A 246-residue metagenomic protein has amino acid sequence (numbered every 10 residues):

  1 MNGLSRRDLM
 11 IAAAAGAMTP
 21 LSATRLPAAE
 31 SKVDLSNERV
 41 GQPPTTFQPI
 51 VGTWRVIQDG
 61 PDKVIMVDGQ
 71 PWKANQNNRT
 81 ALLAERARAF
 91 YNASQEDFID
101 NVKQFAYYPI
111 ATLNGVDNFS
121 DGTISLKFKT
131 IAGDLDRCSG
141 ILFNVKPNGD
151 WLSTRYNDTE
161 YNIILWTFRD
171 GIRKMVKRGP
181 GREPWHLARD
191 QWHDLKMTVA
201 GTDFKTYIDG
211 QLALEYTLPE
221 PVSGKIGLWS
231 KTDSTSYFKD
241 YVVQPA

Functional and structural regions predicted by a protein language model:
M1-G16: N-terminal secretory signal peptides and thylakoid transit peptides that target proteins across membranes
A28-V51: Extracellular carbohydrate-recognition regions
L35, L126, A188-V199, F204-T206: Short tryptophan-centered beta-strand motifs in secreted/extracellular beta-sheet-rich domains of glycan-recognition
P43-Y91: Extracellular glycan-recognition surfaces and repeat-rich motifs
R79-A81, A87-R169: Secretory/extracellular carbohydrate-interaction modules and structurally similar beta-sandwich "look-alikes"
G171-D194: Short, aromatic/His-centered strand-loop micro-motif at the edge of beta-sheets
D209-K225: Short, solvent-exposed beta-strand-to-loop segments that form ligand-recognition rims of beta-rich domains
S223-A246: Ligand-recognition surfaces built from glycine- and aromatic
